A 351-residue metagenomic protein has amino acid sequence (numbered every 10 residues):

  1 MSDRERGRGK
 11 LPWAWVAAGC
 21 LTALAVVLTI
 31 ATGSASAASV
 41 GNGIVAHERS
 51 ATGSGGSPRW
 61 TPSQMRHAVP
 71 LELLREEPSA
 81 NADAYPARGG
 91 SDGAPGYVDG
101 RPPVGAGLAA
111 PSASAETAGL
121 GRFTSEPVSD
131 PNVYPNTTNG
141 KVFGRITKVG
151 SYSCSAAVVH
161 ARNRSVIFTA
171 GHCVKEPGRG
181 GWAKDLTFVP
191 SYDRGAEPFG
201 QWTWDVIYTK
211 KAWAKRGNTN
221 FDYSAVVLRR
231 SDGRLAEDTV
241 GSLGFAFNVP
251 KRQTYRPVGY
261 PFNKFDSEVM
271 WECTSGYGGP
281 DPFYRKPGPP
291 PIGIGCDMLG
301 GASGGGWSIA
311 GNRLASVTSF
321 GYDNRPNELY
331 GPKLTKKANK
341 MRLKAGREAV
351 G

Functional and structural regions predicted by a protein language model:
M1-S39: Secretory targeting and sorting signals
T32-G33, A37-H160: Protease-domain processing segments flanking chymotrypsin-fold serine proteases, especially trypsin-like
A118-K148, V159-H160, G181, D185-L235: Conserved catalytic-core segment of clan PA serine endopeptidases
Y134-Y192, G276-K286, G295, T335: Catalytic histidine site
C173-V174, Y192-G195, R230-G233, P261-N263 (+1 more regions): Acidic glycine-/aspartate-rich tracts in secreted/extracellular proteins
T219-Y223, V227-G295: Chymotrypsin/trypsin-fold serine protease catalytic domain
D297-V317: Catalytic nucleophile loop of clan PA
G321-G351: C-terminal cap/linker of serine protease catalytic domains
